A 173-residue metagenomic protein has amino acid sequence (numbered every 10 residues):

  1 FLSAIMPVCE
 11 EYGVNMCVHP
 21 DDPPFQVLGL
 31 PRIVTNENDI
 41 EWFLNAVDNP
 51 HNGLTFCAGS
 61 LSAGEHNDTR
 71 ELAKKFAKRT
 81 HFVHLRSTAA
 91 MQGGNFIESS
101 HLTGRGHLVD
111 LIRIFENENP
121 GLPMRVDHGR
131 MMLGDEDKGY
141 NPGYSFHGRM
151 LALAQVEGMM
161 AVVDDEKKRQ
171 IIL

Functional and structural regions predicted by a protein language model:
S3-E11, N15, F25-L173: Histidine-acidic metal/acid-base catalytic patches
D22: Helix-loop segments that flank and shape redox-cofactor active sites
